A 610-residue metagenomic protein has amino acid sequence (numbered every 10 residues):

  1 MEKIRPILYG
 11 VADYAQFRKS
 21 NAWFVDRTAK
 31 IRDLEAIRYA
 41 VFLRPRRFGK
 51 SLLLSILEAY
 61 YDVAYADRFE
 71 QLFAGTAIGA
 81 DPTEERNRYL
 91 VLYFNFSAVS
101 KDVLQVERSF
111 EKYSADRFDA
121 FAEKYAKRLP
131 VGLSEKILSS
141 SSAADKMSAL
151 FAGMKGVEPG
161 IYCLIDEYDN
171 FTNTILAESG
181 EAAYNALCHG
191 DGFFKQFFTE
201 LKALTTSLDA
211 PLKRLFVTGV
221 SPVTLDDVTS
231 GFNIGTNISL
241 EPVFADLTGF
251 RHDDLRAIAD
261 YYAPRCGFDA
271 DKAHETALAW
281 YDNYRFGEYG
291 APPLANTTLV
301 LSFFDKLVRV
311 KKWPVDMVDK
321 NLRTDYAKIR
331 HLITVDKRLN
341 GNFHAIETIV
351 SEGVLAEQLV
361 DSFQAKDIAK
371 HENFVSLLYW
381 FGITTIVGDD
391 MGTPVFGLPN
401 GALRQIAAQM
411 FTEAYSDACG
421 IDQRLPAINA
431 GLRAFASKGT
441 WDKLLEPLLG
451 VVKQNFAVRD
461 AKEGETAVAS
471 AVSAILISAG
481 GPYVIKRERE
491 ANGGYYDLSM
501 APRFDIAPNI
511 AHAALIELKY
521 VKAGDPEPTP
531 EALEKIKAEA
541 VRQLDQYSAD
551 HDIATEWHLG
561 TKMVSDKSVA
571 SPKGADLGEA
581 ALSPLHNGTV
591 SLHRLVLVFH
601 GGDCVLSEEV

Functional and structural regions predicted by a protein language model:
M1-D62, E70-G79, V451: Walker A/P-loop-proximal flanking segment of P-loop NTPase domains
D62, A66-E123: P-loop NTPase motor core
A149-G156, A183-L212, Y547: Substrate-engagement module of ASCE P-loop NTPases
E158-L187: Conserved P-loop NTPase "ATPase switch" module shared by AAA+ and STAND
L164-D166, K195-Q196, K213-V220: Structural recognition of the conserved hydrophobic beta-strand(s) that form the central parallel beta-sheet of P-loop
T224-G231, I238-D305: Amphipathic alpha-helical segments of the small helical/lid subdomains adjacent to P-loop NTPase cores
G235, L294-T529, K535-A540: Extended alpha-helical interface modules used as scaffolds for assembling large macromolecular complexes
E556-V610: Domain-level recognition of nuclease-like catalytic cores that cleave nucleotide substrates
